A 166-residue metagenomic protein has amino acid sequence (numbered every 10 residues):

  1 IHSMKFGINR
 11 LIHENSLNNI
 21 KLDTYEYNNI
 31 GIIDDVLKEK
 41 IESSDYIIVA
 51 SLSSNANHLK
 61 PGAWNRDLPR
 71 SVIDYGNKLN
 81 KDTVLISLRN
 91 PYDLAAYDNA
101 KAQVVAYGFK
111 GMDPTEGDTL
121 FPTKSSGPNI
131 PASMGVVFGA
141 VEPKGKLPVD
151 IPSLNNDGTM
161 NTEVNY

Functional and structural regions predicted by a protein language model:
I1-Y166: C-terminal non-catalytic regions of proteins with extracellular/luminal or membrane-system context
